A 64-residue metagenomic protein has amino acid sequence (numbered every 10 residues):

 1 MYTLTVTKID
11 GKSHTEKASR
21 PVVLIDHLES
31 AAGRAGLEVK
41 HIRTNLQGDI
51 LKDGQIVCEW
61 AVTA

Functional and structural regions predicted by a protein language model:
M1-S30, R34: N-terminal acidic leader/helix
R34-A64: Short, mixed-charge low-complexity intrinsically disordered segments
